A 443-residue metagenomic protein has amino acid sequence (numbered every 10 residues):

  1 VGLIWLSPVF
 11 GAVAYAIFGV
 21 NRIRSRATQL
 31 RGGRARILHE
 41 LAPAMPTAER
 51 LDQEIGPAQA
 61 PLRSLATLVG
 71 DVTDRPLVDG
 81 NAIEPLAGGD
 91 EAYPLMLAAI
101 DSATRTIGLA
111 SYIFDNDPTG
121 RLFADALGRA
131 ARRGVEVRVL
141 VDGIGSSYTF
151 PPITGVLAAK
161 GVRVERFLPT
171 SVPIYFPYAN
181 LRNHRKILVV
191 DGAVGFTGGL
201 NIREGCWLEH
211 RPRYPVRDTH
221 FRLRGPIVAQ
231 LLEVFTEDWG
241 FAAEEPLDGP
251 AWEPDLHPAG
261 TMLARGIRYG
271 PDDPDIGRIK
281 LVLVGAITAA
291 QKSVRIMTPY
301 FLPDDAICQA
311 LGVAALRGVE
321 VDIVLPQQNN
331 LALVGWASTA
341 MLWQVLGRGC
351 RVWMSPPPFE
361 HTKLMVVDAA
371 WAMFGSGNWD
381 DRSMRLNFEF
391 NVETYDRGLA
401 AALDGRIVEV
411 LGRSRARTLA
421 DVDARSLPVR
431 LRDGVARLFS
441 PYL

Functional and structural regions predicted by a protein language model:
V1-L281, G285, A289, V313 (+6 more regions): N-terminal localization/anchoring segments of enzymes in phospholipid and broader phosphate metabolism
I113-P118, M297-D304: Short, glycine-rich nucleotide/cofactor-binding loops
A290, Y300-V321, P326-Q327, L331: Helical hairpin unit composed of two closely spaced alpha helices linked by a short loop
D305-C308, G335-A337, V367, M384-N387: Histidine/acidic-residue-rich catalytic or RNA/ligand-binding cores of hydrolases and nuclease-related proteins
V352-P356: Active-site donor-binding acidic/aromatic loop of nucleotide-activated sugar and phosphosugar transferases involved
K363: Catalytic-core elements of nucleic-acid end-processing and repair enzymes
